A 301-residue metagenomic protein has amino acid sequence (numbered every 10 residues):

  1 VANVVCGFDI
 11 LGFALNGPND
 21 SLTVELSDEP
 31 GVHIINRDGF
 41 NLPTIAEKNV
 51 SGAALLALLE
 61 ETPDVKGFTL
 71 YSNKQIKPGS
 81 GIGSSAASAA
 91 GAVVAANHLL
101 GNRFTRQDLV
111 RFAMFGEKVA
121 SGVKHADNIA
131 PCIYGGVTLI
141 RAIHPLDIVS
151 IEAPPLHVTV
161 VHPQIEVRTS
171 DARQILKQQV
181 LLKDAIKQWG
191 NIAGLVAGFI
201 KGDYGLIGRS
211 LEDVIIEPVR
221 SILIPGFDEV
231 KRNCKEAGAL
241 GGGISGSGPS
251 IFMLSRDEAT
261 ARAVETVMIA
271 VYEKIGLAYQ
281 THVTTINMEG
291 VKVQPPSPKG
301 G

Functional and structural regions predicted by a protein language model:
V1, T159, P163, R232 (+1 more regions): Acyl-group transfer acyltransferase/transacylase scaffold of fatty acid/polyketide systems
V1-S80, V94, H98-F104, G135 (+2 more regions): ATP-binding N-lobe of GHMP and related small-molecule kinases
I10, S21, V137-L139, V158-V160 (+1 more regions): Conserved hydrophobic/aromatic beta-strand scaffold that supports enzyme active sites
L15-G17, K235-E236, G243-S247, I275: A structural signal for short secondary-structure junctions
E47-V50, S84, S88-A89, Q188-N191: Catalytic-loop motifs flanking and including active-site residues across diverse enzymes
I82-A87, D184-I186, L240-S245: Short glycine/threonine-rich catalytic loop with a Thr-x-Gly-x-Asp
A86-L100, S245-L254: Short, small-residue alpha-helix embedded
T105-A237, E258-P298: ATP-dependent small-molecule kinase catalytic core of the GHMP/sugar-kinase superfamily and closely related
